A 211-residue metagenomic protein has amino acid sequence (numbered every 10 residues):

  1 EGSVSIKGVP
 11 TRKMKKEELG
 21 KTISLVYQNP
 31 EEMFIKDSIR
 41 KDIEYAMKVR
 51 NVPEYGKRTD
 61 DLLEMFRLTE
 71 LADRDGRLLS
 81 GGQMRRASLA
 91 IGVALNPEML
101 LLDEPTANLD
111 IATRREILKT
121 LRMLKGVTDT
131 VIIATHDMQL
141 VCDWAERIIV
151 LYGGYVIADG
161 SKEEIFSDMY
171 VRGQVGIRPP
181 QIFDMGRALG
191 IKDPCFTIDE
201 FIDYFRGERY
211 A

Functional and structural regions predicted by a protein language model:
S3-E18: ABC ATPase NBD Q-loop/coupling interface
P53-L71: Conserved ABC ATPase "signature" region
D75-L79: Conserved ABC ATPase signature
L100-D103: Catalytic Walker B motif of ABC-type/P-loop ATPase nucleotide-binding domains
T135-H136: H-loop/switch region of ABC-family ATPase nucleotide-binding domains
V141-D143: A short, surface-exposed alpha-helical micro-motif characterized by mixed small hydrophobic and charged/polar residues
Y155-I182: Conserved beta-strand-loop-alpha-helix hinge in the C-terminal portion of ABC ATPase nucleotide-binding domains
